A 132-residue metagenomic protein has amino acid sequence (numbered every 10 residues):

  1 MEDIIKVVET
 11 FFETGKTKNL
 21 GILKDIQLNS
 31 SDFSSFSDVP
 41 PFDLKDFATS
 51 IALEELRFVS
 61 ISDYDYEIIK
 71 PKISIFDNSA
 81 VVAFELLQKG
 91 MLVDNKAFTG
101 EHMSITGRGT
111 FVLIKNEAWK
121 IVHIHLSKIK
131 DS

Functional and structural regions predicted by a protein language model:
M1-N19: Short, aromatic-enriched amphipathic alpha-helices that serve as compact interaction elements
E2, L20-I75: A solvent-exposed, acidic/Ser-Thr-rich amphipathic alpha-helical stretch
Q27, L86-Q88, H125-K128: Short beta-strand segments enriched in hydrophobic/aromatic residues within well-folded beta-rich domains
S60, K89-E101: Short, cysteine-centered beta-strand-loop-beta hairpins and adjacent loop/turn segments enriched in charged/polar
Y66-I68, A83, S104-G109: Short, surface-exposed coil-to-beta transition loops
I73-V82, L113-K120: A short, structured loop/turn motif at beta-sheet edges
D77-D94: A short hydrophobic beta-strand element
M103-S132: Short beta-strand edge/turn micro-motifs at domain boundaries
